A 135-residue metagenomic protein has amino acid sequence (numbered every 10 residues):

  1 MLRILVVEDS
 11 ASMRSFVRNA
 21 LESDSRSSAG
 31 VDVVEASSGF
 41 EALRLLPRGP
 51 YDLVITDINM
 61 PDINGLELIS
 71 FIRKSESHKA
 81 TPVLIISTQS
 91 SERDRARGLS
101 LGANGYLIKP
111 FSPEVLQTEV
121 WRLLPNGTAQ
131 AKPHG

Functional and structural regions predicted by a protein language model:
E8: Conserved acidic carboxylate
A11-V34: Two-component/phosphorelay signaling modules centered on CheY-like receiver
E35-L53, A96: Acidic, metal-coordinating helix/loop segments flanking the phosphotransfer/catalytic sites of two-component signaling
D57, S87: Active-site residues of response regulator receiver
M60: Receiver (REC) domain active-site loop signature in two-component systems and cognate sites in sensor histidine kinases
F111-V120: C-terminal output helix
